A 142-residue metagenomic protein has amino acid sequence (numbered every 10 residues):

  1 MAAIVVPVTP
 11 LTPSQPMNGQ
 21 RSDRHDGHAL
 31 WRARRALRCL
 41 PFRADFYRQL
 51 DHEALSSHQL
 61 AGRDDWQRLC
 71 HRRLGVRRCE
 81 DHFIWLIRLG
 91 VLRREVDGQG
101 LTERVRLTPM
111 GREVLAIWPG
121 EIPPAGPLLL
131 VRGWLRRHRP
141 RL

Functional and structural regions predicted by a protein language model:
A2-P13: Eukaryotic partner-binding/assembly regions in large regulatory complexes
Q15-E53: Short alpha-helical segments that sit at the start of domains
L55-W66, C70: Short acidic, hydrophobic short linear motifs in intrinsically disordered regions
G62, D81, E113: DNA-binding alpha-helical recognition surfaces that contact promoter or target DNA
R72-L89: Short amphipathic alpha-helical interaction segments
I87-D97: A short, conserved structural fragment
V96-A116: Accessory beta->alpha helical hairpin/"wing" motif in late/C-terminal subdomains of nucleic-acid enzymes
P109-L142: Short, amphipathic alpha-helical interaction segments positioned at domain boundaries
